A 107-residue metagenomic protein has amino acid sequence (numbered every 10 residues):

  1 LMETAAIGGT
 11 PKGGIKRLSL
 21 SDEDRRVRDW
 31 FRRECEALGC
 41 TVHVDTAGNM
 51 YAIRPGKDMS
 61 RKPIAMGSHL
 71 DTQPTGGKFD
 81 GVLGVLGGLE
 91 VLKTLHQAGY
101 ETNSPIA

Functional and structural regions predicted by a protein language model:
L1-G76: Acidic/His- and Gly-rich active-site-bordering loop/insert found across diverse amide/peptide-bond hydrolases
M66, G76-A107: Alpha-helical metal-binding/catalytic segments enriched in His/Glu/Asp
